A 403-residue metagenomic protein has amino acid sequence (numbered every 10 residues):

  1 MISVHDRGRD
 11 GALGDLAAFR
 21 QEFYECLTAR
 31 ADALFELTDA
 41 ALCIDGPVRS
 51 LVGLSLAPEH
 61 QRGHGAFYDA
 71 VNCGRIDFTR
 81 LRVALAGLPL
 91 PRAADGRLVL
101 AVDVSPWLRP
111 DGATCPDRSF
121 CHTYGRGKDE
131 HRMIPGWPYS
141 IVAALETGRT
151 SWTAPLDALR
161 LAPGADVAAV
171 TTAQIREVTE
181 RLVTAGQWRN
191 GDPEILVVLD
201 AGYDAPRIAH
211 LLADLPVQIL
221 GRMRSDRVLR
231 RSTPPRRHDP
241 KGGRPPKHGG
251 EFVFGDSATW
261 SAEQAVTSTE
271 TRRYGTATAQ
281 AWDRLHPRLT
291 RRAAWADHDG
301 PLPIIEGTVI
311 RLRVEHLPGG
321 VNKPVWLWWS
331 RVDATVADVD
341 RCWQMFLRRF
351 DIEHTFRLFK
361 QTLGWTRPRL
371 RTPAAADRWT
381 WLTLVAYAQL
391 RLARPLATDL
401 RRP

Functional and structural regions predicted by a protein language model:
M1-L27, A113, R149-P403: Single, function-defining residue in the core of a domain
I2-N72: Gly/serine-rich nucleotide phosphate-binding loop at the start of the catalytic core of nucleotide/ADP-ribose-handling
A33, G46-R49, R62, A66 (+7 more regions): Generic alpha-helix structural propensity
E36-I44, I141-A143, T380-R394: Short, hydrophobic/amphipathic alpha-helical patches that form generic packing surfaces within helical domains
L37-R49, R80-A84, I134, P138-A144 (+2 more regions): Short N-terminal helix-initiation segments at or just after the protein's N-terminus
I44-D45, G53-G96, R244-E263: Short N-terminal signal/transit or membrane-insertion segments and the immediately adjacent low-complexity/disordered
P47, D95, D214-V217: Short glycine/proline-enriched coil/turn segments at helix->beta-strand junctions
A70-R160, T290: Active-site-proximal, Lys/Arg-enriched surface segment that forms a nucleic-acid-binding/basic interface patch
